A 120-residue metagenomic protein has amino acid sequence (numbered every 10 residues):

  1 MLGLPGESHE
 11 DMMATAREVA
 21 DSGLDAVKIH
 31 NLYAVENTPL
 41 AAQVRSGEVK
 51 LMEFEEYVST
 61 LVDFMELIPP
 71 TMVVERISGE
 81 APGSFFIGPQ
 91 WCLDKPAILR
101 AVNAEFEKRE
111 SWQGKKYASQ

Functional and structural regions predicted by a protein language model:
M1, N31-L32: Active-site loop/turn elements of alpha/beta-hydrolase fold enzymes, especially the short glycine-/histidine-rich
L2-A14: Canonical radical SAM enzyme core domain
M13, A26-K28: Acidic/histidine-rich catalytic cores of soluble enzymes
A20, A26, Y33-Q120: Auxiliary Fe-S-binding modules of radical SAM enzymes
